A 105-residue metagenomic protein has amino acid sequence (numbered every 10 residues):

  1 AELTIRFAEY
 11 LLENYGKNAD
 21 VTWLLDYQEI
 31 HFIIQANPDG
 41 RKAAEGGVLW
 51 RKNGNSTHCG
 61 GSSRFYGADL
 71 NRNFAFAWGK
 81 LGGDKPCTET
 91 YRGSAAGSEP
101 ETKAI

Functional and structural regions predicted by a protein language model:
A1-I105: Active-site/substrate-binding loop(s) of hydrolase catalytic cores
